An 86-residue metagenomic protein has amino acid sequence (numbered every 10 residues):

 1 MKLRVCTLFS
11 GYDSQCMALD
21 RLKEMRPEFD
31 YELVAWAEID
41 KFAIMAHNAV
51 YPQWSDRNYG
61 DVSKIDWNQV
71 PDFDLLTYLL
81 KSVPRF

Functional and structural regions predicted by a protein language model:
M1-F86: Conserved active-site and SAM-binding loop architecture of S-adenosyl-L-methionine-dependent nucleic-acid
